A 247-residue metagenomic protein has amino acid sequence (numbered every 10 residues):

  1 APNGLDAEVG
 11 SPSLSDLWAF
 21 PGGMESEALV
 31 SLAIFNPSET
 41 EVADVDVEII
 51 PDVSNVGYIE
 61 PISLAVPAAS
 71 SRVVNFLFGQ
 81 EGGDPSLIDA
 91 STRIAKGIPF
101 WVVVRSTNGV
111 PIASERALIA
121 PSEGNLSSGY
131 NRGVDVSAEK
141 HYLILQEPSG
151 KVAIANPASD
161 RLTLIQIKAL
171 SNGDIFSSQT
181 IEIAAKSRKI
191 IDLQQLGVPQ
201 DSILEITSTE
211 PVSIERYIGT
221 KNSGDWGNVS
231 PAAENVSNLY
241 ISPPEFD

Functional and structural regions predicted by a protein language model:
A1, I88-T92, G97-T107, D201-E210: Short, aromatic- and glycine-rich surface loops/edge beta-strands on solvent-exposed regions
A1, V74, I165-I167, I191 (+1 more regions): Intrinsically disordered, low-complexity linker/propeptide segments enriched in Ser/Thr/Gly/Pro and acidic residues
A1-E41, V110-S159, P211-D247: Conserved functional hotspot residues at active sites or interaction interfaces
A43-P51, L162-S171: Short, surface-exposed beta-strand/strand-loop-strand elements in extracellular ectodomains
S54-A95, G173-P199: Intrinsically disordered, low-complexity Pro/Gly/Ser/Thr-rich segments with frequent PxxP/GP/PP motifs and embedded
V56-E60, G79, V103, I112 (+2 more regions): Acidic, serine/threonine- and glycine-rich low-complexity intrinsically disordered segments that serve as flexible
S171-D174, G197-L204, T209-V212, T220-N222: C-terminal beta-sandwich/jelly-roll accessory domains of carbohydrate-active enzymes
